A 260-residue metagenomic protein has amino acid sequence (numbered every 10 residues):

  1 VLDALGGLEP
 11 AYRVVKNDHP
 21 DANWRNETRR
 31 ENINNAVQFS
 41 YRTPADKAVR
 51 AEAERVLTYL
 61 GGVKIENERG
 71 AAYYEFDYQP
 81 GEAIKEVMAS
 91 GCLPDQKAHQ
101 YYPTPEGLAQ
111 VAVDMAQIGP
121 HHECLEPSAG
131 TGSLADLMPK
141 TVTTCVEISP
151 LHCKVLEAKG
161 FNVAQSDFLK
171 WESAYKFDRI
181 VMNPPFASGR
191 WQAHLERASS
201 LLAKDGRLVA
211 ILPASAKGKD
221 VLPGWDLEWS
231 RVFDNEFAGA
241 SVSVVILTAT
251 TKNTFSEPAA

Functional and structural regions predicted by a protein language model:
V1-A260: Class I S-adenosyl-L-methionine-dependent methyltransferase catalytic core
